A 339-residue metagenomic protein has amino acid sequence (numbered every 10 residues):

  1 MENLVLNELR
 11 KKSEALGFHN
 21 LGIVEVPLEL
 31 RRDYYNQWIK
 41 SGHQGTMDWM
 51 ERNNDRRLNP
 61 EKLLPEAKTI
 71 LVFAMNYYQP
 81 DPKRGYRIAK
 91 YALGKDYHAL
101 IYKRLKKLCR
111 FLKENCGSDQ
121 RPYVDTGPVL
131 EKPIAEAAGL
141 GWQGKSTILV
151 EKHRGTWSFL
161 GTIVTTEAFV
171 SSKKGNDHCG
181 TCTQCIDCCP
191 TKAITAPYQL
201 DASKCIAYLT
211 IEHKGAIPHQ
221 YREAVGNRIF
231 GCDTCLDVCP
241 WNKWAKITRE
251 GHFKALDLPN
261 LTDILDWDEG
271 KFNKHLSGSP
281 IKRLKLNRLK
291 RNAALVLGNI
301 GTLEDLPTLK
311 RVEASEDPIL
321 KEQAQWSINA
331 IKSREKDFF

Functional and structural regions predicted by a protein language model:
M1-H178, I217, G226: Auxiliary alpha/beta "docking" domains used to position bulky ligands
Q184-Y208, K214, N227-H252: Iron-sulfur cluster-binding cysteine motifs and their immediate structural context in ferredoxin-like electron-transfer
A255-N287: Alpha-helical adaptor scaffolds
K271-H275, T302-E313, E335-F339: Amphipathic alpha-helical scaffolding segments comprising HEAT/armadillo-like alpha-solenoid repeats
K282-L284, E313-L320: Short coil turns that connect the paired helices of HEAT/ARM alpha-solenoid repeats
K290-I300, E322-S333: Structural detector for internal amphipathic alpha-helices that build alpha-solenoid repeat scaffolds
